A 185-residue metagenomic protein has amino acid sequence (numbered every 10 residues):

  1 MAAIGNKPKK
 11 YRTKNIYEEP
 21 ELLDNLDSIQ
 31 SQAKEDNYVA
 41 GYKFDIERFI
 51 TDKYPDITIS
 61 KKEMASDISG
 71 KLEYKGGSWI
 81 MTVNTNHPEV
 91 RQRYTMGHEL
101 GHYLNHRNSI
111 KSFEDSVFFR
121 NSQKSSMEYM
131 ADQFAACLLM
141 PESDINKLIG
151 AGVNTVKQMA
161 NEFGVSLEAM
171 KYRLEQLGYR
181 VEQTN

Functional and structural regions predicted by a protein language model:
M1-N185: Active-site hotspot residues in diverse enzymes, especially metal/ion-binding acidic/histidine motifs
